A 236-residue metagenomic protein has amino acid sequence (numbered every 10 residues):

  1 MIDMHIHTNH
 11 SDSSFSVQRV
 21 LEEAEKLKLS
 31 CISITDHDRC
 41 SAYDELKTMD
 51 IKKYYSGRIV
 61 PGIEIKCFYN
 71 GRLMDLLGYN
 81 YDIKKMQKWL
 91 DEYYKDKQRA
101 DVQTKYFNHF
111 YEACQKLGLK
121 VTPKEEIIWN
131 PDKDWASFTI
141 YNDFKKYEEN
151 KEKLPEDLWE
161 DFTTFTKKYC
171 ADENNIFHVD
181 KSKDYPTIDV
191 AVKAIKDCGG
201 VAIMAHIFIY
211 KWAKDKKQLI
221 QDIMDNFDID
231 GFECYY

Functional and structural regions predicted by a protein language model:
M1-T139, D143-K146, F227, G231-Y236: A metal-dependent hydrolase metal-coordination microenvironment
M4-F15, V179-S182, H206-K214: Active-site mouth loops of central-metabolism enzymes
V20, Y106, F110, D184-A191 (+1 more regions): Alpha-helical packing segments of well-folded alpha/beta enzyme cores
L29, G199-G200: Short, high-confidence coil segments that cap the C-terminus of an alpha-helix and link into the following beta-strand
C40-M49, Y185-A191, K214-K216: Active-site-adjacent beta->alpha loops and helix N-cap segments on the catalytic face of soluble alpha/beta enzymes
M49-Y54, K193-D197, Q218-D228: Acidic (Asp/Glu)-rich catalytic clusters
K116-A194: Hydrophobic, aromatic-enriched interface-forming segments
P186, I203-Y236: Extended hydrophobic/aromatic segments used for targeting, binding, or gating
